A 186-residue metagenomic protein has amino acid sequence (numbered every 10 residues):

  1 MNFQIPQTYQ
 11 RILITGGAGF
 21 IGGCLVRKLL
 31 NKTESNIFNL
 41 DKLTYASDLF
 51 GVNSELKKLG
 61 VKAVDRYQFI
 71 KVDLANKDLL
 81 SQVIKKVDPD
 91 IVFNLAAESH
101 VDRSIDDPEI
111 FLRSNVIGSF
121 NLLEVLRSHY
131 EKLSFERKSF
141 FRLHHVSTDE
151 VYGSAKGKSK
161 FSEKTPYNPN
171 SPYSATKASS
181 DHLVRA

Functional and structural regions predicted by a protein language model:
M1-A186: N-terminal Rossmann-like NAD(P)+-binding domain of SDR-like oxidoreductases, especially those catalyzing
